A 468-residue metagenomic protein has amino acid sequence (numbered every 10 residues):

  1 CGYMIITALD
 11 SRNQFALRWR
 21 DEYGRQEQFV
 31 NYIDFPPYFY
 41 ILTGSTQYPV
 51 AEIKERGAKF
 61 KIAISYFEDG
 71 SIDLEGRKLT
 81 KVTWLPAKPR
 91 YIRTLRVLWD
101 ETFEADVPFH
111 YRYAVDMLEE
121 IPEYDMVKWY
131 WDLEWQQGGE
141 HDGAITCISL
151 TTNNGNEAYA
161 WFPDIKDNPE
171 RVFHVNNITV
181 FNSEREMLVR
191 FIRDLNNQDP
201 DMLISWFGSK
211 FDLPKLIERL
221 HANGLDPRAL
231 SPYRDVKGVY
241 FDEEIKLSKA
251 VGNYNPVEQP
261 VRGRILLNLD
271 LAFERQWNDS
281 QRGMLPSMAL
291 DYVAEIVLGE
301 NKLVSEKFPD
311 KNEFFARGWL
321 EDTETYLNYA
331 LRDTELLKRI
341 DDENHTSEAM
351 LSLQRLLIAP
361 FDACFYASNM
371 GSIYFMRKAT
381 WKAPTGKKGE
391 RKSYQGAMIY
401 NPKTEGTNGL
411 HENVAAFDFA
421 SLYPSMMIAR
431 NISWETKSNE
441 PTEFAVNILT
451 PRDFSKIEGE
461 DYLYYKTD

Functional and structural regions predicted by a protein language model:
C1-K54, D106-P108, R112-M202, S393 (+2 more regions): Conserved RNase H-like, two-metal-ion catalytic cores of nucleic-acid enzymes
C1-P108, A222-V261, G299-A316, E324-E335 (+4 more regions): Non-catalytic nucleic-acid-binding interfaces of large nucleic-acid enzymes and RNP effectors
P86-I121, I373-E405: Charged, flexible boundary elements
L98, F419, S433, E443-D468: Conserved catalytic core of nucleic-acid polymerases
W131-L133, L269, F417-F419: Residues immediately flanking
I145-C147, P214-D226, R234, Q281-R282 (+2 more regions): Short secondary-structure boundary/capping segments
A158-Y159, D167-R171, V175-I178, N182 (+5 more regions): Active-site-proximal helix-loop-helix substrate-binding element of RNase H-like nuclease domains
K311-P441: Common nucleic-acid-contacting/processivity interface regions adjacent to the catalytic cores of nucleic-acid enzymes
